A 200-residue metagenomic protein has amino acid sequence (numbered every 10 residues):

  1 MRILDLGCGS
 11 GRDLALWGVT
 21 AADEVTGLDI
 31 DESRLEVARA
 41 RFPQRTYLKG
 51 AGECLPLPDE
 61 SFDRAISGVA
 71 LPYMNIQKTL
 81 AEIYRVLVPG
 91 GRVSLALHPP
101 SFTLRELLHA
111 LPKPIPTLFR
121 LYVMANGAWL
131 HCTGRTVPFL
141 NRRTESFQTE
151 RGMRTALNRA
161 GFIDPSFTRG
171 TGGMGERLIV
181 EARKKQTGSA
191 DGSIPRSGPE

Functional and structural regions predicted by a protein language model:
L4, S10-C54: Class I SAM-dependent methyltransferase SAM/SAH-binding core
E53-A65: A short acidic, Gly/Pro-enriched loop at the edge of an enzyme's catalytic core that lines a small-molecule cofactor
R64-Q77: A short SAM/SAH-binding and catalytic strip from SAM-dependent methyltransferases
Q77-P89: A short glycine-rich, Lys/Arg-flanked "PGG" loop and its adjoining helix->strand segment in the class I
S94-V123: Conserved class I S-adenosyl-L-methionine
N126-R143: Short, glycine-/aromatic-enriched active-site segment of Class I SAM-dependent methyltransferases
R143-A160: Short alpha-helix
A160-I163, R169-G192, R196-E200: Core SAM-dependent methyltransferase catalytic element
